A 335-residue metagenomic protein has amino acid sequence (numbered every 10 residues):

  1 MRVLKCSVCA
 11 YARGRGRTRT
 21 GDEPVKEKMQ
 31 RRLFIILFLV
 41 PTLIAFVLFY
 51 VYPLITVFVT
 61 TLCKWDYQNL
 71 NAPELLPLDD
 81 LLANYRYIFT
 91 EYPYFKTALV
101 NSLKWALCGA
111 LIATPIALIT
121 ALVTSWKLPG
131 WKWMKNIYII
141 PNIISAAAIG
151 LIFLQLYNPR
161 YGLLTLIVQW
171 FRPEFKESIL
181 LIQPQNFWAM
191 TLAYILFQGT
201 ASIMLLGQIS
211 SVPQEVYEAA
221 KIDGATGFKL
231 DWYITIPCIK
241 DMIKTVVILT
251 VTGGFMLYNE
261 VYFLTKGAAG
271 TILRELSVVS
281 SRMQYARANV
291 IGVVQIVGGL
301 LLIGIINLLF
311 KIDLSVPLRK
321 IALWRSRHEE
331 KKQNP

Functional and structural regions predicted by a protein language model:
L4-M29: Short, Lys/Arg-rich, polar N-terminal cytosolic tail immediately upstream of the first transmembrane signal-anchor
E27-E330, N334-P335: A structural signal for multi-pass alpha-helical bundles of membrane permease subunits that mediate small-molecule
